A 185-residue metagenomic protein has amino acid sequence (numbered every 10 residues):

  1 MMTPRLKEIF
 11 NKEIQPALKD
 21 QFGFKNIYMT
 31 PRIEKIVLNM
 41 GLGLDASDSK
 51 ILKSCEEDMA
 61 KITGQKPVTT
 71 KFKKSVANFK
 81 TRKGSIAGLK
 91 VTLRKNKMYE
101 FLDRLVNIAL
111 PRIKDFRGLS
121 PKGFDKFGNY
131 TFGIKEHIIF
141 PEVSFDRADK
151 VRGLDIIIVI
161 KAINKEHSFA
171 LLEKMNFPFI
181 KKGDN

Functional and structural regions predicted by a protein language model:
M1-N185: Ribosome-associated RNA-binding proteins
